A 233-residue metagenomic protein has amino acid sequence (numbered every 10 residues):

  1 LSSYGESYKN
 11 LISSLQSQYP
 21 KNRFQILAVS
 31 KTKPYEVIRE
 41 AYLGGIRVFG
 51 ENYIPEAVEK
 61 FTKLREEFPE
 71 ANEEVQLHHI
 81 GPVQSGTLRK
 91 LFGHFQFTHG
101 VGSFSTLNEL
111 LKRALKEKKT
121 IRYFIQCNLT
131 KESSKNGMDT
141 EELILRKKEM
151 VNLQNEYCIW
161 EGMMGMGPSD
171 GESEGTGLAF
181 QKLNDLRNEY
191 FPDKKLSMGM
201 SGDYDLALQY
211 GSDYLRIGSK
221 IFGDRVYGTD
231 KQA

Functional and structural regions predicted by a protein language model:
L1-G202, Y210, F222: Conserved alpha/beta-domain cores
D205-Y210, R216-T229: Expand to "…catalyze enediolate/carbanion chemistry for C-C bond making/breaking, isomerization, decarboxylation
K231-A233: Mg2+-dependent phosphoryl-transfer enzymes with acidic/Ser/Thr/Gly-rich catalytic loops
